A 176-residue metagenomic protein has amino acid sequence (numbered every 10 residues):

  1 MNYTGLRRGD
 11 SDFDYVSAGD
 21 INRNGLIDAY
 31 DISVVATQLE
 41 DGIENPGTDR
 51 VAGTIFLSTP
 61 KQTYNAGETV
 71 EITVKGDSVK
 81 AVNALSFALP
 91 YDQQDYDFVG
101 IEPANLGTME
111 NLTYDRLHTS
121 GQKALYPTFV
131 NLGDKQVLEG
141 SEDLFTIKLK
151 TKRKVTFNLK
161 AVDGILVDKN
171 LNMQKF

Functional and structural regions predicted by a protein language model:
M1-N2: A short amphipathic alpha-helical interaction element
G5-L6, S33, T37-F176: Acidic, low-complexity intrinsically disordered segments
G9-F13, S17-I21: Calcium-binding motifs, dominated by EF-hand helix-loop-helix domains
I21-R23, A36: Amphipathic, positively biased hydrophobic alpha-helical segments used for protein targeting and membrane insertion
N24, D28: Acidic carboxylate motifs that coordinate Ca2+ or other divalent cations, activating on Asp/Glu
